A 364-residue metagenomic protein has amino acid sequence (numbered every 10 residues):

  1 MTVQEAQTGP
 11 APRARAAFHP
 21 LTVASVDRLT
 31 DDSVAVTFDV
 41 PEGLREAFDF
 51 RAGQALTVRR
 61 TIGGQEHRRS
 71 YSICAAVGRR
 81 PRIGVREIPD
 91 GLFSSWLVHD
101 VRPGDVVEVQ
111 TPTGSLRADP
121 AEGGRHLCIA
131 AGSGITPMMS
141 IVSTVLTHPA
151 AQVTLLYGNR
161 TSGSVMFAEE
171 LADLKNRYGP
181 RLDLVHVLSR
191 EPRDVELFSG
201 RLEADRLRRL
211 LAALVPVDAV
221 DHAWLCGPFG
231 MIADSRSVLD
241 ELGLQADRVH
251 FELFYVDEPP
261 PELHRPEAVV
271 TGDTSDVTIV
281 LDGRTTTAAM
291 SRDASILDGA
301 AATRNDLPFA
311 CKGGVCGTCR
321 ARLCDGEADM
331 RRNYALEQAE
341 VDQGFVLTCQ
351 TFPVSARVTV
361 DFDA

Functional and structural regions predicted by a protein language model:
M1-R15, P20-T22, D32, E241 (+4 more regions): Iron-sulfur (Fe-S) cluster-binding modules
V3-V106, Q110, G124, N159-S162 (+2 more regions): Ferredoxin-reductase
V77-R80, P120-G124, P353-F362: Ligand-binding loop in jelly-roll beta-barrel domains
S95-V269, D273-T278, T285: FNR/FR-type flavoprotein reductase catalytic core
G227, L253, I279-L281, M290-R292 (+4 more regions): Active-site proximal loops enriched in glycine and acidic residues that flank catalytic Cys/His/Asp and coordinate
G272-P308, K312: C-terminal accessory/binding modules appended to enzymatic or scaffolding proteins
T286, G299-P308, G317-A364: Iron-sulfur (Fe-S) cluster-binding segments and ferredoxin-like electron-carrier domains, especially [2Fe-2S]
